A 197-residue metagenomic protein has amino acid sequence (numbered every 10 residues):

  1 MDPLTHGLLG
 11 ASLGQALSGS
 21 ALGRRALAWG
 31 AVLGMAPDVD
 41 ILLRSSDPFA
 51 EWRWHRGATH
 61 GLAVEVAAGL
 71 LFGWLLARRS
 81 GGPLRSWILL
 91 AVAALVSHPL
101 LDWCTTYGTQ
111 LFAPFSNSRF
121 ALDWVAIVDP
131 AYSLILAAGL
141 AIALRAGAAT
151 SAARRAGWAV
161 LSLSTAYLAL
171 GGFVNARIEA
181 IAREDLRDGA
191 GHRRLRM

Functional and structural regions predicted by a protein language model:
M1-R177, E184-R194: N-terminal membrane-targeting hydrophobic helices
